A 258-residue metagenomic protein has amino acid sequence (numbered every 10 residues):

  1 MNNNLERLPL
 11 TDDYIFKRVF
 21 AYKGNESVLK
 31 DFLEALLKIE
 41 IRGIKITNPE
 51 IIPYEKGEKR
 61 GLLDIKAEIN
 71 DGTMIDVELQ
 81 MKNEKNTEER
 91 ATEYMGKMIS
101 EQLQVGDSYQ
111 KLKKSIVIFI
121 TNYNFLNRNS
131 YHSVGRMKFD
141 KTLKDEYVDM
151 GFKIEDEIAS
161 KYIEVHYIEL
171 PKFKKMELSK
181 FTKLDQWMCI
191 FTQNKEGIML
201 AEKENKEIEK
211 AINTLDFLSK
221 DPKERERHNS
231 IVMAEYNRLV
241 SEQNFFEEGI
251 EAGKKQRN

Functional and structural regions predicted by a protein language model:
M1-N258: Elongated, amphipathic alpha-helical interaction scaffolds
